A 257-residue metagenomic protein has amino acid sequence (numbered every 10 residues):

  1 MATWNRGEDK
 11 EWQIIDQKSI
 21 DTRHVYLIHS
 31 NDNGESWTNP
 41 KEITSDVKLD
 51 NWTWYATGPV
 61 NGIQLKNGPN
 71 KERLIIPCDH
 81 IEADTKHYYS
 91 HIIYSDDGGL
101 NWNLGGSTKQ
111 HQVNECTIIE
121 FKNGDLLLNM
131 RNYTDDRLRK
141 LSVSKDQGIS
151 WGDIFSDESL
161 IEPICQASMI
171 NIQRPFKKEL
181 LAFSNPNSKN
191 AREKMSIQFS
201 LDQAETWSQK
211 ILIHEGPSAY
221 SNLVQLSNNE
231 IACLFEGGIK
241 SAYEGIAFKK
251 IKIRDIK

Functional and structural regions predicted by a protein language model:
M1-K257: Asp-box/BNR beta-propeller blade signature and adjacent active/binding-site loops in extracellular glycan-interacting
